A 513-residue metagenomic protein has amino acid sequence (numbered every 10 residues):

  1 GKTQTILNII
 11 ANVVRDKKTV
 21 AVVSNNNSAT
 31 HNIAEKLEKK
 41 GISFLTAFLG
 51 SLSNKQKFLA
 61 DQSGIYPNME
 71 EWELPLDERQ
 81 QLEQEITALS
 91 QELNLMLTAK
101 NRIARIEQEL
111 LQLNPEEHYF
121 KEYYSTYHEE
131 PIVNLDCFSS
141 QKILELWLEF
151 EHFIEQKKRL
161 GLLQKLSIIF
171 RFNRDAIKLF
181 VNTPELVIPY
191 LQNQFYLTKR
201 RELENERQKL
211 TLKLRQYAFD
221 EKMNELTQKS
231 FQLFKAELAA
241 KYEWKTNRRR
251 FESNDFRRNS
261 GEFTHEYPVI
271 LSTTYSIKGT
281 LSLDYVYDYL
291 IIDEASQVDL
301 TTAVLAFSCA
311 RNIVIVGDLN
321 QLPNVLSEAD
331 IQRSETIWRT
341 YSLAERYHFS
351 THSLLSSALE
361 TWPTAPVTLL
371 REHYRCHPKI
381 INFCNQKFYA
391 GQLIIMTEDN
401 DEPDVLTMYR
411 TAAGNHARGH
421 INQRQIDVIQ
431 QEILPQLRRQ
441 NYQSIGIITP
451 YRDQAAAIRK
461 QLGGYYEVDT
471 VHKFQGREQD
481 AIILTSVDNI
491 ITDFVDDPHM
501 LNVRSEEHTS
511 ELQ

Functional and structural regions predicted by a protein language model:
G1-E117, Y123-Y124, Q194-N247, Y389-Q443 (+1 more regions): ASCE P-loop NTPase motor cores of helicases and related translocases
K2-E71, Y127, P131-F172, A176 (+1 more regions): ASCE P-loop NTPase helicase motor core
D16, D61-G64, N68-E70, D77 (+23 more regions): Acidic-enriched, low-complexity/disordered segments with a strong bias for Aspartate over Glutamate
D16, V20, L89, L179 (+14 more regions): A near-ubiquitous, low-amplitude feature marking generic local secondary-structure context
S63, E116-Y124, L135, W147-F150 (+10 more regions): Generic intrinsically disordered, low-complexity segments enriched for polar/acidic and small residues
L95-R102, E107, Q141-V286: Conserved helicase NTPase catalytic core signature
T126-E129, S140, R174, N182 (+9 more regions): Intrinsically disordered, low-complexity regions enriched in small/polar residues
Y275-Y289, S296-Q513: Conserved helicase motor core of SF1/SF2 NTP-dependent helicases
